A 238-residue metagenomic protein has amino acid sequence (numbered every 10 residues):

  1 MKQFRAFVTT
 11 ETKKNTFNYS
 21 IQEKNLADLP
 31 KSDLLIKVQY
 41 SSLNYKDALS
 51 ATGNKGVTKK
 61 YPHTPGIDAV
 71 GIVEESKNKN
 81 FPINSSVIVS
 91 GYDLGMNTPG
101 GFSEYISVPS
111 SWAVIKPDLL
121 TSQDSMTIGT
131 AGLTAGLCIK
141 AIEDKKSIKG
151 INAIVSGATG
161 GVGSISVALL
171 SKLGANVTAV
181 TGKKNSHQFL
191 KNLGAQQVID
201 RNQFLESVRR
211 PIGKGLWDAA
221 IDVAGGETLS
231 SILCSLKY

Functional and structural regions predicted by a protein language model:
K2-F7, L34: Short structural boundary motif marking the start of a folded domain
N18, S90-G157: NAD(P)H dinucleotide-binding glycine-rich loop of Rossmann-like/cofactor-binding domains, especially the beta1-alpha1
N25-L43, N54-L94: Glycine-rich beta-strand-centered segment in the early N-terminal region that forms part of a ligand/cofactor-binding
P30, P82-I83, T121, I148 (+1 more regions): Residue-level recognition of short, solvent-exposed, well-ordered loop/turn junctions that link secondary-structure
K46-A51: Cytochrome P450 core scaffold surrounding the K-helix E-X-X-R motif and the conserved "meander" helix-loop region
V87, A153, L216, A220: Receiver (REC) domain switch-region micro-motif
M126-Q203: Mid-domain Rossmann-like dinucleotide-binding core that forms the NAD(H)/NADP(H) cofactor-binding site
S147, L193, Q197-Y238: Glycine-rich cofactor phosphate-binding loops and adjacent beta1-alpha1 units of small-molecule cofactor enzyme domains
